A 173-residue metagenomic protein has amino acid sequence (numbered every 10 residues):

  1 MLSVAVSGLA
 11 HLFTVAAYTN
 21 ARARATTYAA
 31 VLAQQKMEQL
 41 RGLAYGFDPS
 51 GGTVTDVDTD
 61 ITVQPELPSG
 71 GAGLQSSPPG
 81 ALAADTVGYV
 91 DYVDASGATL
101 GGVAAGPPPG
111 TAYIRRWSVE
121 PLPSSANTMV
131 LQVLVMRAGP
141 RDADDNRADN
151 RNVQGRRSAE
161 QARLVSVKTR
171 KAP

Functional and structural regions predicted by a protein language model:
M1-Q34: Aliphatic-rich helix starts adjacent to a transmembrane/signal segment
R24-V31, Q35-P173: Low-complexity, Gly/Pro-rich coil/beta segments used as flexible assembly/activation regions
